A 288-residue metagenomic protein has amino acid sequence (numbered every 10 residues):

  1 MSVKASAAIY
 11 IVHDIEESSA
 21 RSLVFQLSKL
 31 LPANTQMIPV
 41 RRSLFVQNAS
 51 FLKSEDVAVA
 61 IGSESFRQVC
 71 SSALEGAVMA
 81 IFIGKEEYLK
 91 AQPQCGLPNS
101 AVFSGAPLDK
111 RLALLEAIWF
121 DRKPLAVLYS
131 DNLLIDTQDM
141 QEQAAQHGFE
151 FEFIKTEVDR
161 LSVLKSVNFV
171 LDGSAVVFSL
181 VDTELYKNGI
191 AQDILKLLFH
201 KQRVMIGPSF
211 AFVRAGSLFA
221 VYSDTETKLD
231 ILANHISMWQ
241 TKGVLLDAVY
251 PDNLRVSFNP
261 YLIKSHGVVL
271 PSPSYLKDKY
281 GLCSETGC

Functional and structural regions predicted by a protein language model:
V3-C288: Short hydrophobic alpha-helices and adjacent helix-cap/hinge residues
